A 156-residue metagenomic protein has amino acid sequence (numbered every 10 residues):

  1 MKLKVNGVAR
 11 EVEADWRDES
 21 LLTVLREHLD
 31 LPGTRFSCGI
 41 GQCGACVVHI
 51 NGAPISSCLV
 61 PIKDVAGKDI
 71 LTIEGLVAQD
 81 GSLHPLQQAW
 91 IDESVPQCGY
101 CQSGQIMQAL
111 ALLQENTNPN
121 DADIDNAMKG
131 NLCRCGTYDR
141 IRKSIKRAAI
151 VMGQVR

Functional and structural regions predicted by a protein language model:
M1-R156: Signature of N-terminal electron-transfer/Fe-S-associated modules in redox systems
